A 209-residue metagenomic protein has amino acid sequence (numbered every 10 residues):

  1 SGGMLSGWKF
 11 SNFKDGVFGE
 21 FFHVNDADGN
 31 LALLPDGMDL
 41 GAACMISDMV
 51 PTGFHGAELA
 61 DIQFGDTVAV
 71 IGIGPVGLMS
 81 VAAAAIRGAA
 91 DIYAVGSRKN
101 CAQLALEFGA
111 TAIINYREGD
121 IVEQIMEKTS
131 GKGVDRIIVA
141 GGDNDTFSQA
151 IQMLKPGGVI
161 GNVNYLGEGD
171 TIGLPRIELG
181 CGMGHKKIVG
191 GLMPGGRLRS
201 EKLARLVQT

Functional and structural regions predicted by a protein language model:
S1-L31: Glycine-rich phosphate/adenylate-binding loop and adjacent beta-alpha elements of nucleotide- or dinucleotide-binding
L31-G119, E123: Mid-domain Rossmann-like dinucleotide-binding core that forms the NAD(H)/NADP(H) cofactor-binding site
D66, G158-V159, K186: Glycine-centered, small-residue-biased loops immediately flanking beta-strands in adenine/cofactor-binding cores
V122-M126, G169-T209: C-terminal substrate-binding/catalytic core of Rossmann-like NAD(P)-dependent dehydrogenases/reductases
K128-K132: Glycine-rich phosphate-binding loop signature in dinucleotide/nucleotide-binding domains
D135-I138: N-terminal Rossmann-like NAD(P) cofactor-binding module of classical short-chain dehydrogenase/reductase
L154-K155: Helix-to-beta-strand junctions that scaffold the AdoMet/dcAdoMet cofactor pocket in Class I SAM-dependent enzymes
V163-N164: Acidic carboxylate diad motif detector
